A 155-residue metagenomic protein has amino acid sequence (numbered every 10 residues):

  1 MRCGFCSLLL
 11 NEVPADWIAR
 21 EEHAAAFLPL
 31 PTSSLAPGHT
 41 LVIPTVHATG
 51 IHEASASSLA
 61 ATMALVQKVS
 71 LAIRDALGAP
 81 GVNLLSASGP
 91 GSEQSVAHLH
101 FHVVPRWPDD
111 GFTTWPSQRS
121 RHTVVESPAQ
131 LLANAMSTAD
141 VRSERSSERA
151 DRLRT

Functional and structural regions predicted by a protein language model:
M1-T155: HIT superfamily nucleotide-processing domains
